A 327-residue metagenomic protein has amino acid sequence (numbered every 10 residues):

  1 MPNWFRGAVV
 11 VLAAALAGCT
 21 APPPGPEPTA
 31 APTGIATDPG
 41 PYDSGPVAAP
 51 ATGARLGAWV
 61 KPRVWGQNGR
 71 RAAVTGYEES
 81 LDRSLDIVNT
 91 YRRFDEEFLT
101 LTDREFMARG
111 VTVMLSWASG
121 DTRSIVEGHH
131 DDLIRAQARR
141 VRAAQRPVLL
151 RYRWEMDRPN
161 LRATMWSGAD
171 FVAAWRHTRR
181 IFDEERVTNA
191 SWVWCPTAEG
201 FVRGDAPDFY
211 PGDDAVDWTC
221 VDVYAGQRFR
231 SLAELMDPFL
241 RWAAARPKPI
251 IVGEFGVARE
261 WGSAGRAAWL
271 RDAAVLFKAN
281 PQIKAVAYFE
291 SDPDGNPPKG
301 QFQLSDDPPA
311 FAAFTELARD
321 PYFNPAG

Functional and structural regions predicted by a protein language model:
L16-G18: C-terminal motif of bacterial Sec signal peptides marking the signal peptidase cleavage site
T20-P23: Bacterial signal peptide processing site
L56-A144, V275-L276, N280, F289 (+2 more regions): N-terminal carbohydrate-binding/catalytic regions of secreted carbohydrate-active enzymes
A58-K61, R179-G204, P249-E260, A285-S291: Aromatic-lined carbohydrate-recognition surfaces of secreted/lumenal glycan-active proteins
V88, L150, D217-T219, E254 (+1 more regions): Conserved, mostly hydrophobic/aromatic
L101-V111, S116-A118, V221-W261: Glycoside hydrolase catalytic-domain groove-lining segments
L115-D121, N160-L161, A244-L270, F289-L304: Active-site clefts of carbohydrate-active enzymes
D132-W218, D222-P238, G265, G295-A313: Active-site cleft segment of glycoside hydrolase catalytic domains centered on the general acid/base Glu
